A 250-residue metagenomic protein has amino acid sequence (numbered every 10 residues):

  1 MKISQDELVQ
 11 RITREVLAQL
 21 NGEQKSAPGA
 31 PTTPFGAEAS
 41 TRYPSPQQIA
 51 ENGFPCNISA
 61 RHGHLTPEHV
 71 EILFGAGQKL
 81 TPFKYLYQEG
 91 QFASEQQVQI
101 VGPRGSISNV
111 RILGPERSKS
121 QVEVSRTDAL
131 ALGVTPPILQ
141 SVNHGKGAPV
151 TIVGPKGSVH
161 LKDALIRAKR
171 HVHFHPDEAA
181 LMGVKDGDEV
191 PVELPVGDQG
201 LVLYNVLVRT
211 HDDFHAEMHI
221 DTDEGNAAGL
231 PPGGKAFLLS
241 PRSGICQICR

Functional and structural regions predicted by a protein language model:
M1-N52: Protein-protein interaction and targeting regions used for scaffolding, dimerization, and localization
Q24, P31, E38, K156 (+2 more regions): Compositionally biased, intrinsically disordered low-complexity regions
P55-P103, S108-P155, H160-G187, E193 (+1 more regions): Short beta-strand-centered segments at strand-helix junctions
G197, A227-R250: Extended, aromatic/histidine-rich regions of cofactor-dependent oxidoreductases associated with respiratory
G200: Solvent-exposed, well-ordered loop and adjacent helix/strand elements within mature globular domains that form
